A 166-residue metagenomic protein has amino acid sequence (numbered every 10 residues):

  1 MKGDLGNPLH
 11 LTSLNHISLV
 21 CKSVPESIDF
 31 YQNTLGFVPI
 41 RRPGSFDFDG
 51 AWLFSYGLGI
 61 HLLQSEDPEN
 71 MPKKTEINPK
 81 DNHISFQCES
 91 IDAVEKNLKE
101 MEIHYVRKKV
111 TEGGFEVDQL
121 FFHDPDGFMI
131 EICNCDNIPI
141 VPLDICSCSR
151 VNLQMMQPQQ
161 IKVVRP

Functional and structural regions predicted by a protein language model:
M1-H10, E95-P166: Vicinal oxygen chelate
G3-G6, E69-K73: A generic local structural motif
L9, V20-I60: Core segments of cupin and vicinal oxygen chelate
S13-S23, A51-F54, P72-L98, D118-H123 (+1 more regions): Vicinal oxygen chelate
I17, Y31, L62, F86 (+3 more regions): Structural signal for hydrophobic/aromatic residues that build the beta-strand cores of folded beta-sheet domains
R42, L63-S65, K108: Conserved beta-strand termini and adjacent loop/short-helix elements that scaffold enzyme active sites in alpha/beta
P68-P72, I138-V141: A short local loop/turn or secondary-structure capping micro-motif enriched for an aromatic residue
